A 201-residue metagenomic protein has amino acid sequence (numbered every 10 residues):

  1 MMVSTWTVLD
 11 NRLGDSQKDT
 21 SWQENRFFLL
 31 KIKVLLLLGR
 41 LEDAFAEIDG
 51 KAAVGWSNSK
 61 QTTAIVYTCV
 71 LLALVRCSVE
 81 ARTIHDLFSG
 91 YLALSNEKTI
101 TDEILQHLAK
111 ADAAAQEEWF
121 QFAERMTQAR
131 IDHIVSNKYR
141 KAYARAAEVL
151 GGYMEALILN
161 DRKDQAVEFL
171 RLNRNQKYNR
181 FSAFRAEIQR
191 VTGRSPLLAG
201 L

Functional and structural regions predicted by a protein language model:
M1-L201: Eukaryote-biased, non-catalytic alpha-solenoid scaffold regions
